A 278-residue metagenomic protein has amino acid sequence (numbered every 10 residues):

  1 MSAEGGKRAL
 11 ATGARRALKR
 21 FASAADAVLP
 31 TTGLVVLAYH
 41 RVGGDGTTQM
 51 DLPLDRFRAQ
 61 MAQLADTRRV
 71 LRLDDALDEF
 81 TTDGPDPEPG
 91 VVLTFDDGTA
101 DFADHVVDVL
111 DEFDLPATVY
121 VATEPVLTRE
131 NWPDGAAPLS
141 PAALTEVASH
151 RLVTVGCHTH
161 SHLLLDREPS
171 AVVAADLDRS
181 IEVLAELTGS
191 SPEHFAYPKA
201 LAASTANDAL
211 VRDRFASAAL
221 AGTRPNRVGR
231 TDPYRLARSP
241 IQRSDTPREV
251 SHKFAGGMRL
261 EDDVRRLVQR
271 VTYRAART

Functional and structural regions predicted by a protein language model:
S2-T94, D101, R167-H194, K199-T278: C-terminal active-site subregion of NodB/CE4 polysaccharide deacetylases
K19-A24, D78, A103-H105, R129-R151 (+1 more regions): Alpha-helical scaffolding within the catalytic cores of extracellular/periplasmic polymer-degrading hydrolases
L29, A65-D66, V107-L115, P138-C157 (+2 more regions): Acidic (Asp/Glu)-rich catalytic clusters
L37, L64, D96, L110 (+5 more regions): Divalent metal-coordination and catalytic microenvironments
Y39-H40, Y120-T123, H160, P198: Active-site-proximal beta-strand/loop segments in catalytic clefts of secreted hydrolases
V42-D45, E124-L127, S161-L164: A short, flexible beta-alpha/helix-coil linker loop
D97-D104, V109: Short acidic, Gly/Ser-rich segments with clustered Asp/Glu that frequently serve as metal-coordination loops in enzyme
D114-A137: A short, conserved beta-to-alpha structural element at the edge of catalytic cores that scaffolds binding
